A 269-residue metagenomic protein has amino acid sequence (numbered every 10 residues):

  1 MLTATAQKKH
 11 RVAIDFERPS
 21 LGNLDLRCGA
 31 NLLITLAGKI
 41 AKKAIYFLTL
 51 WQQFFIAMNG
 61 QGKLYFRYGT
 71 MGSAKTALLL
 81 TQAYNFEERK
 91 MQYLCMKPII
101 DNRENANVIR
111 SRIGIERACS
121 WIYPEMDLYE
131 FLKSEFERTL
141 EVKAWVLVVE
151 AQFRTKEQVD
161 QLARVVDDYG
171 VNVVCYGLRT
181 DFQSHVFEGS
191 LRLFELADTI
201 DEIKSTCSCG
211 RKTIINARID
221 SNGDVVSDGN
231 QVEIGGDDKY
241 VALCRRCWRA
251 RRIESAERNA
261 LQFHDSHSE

Functional and structural regions predicted by a protein language model:
M1-I14, G38: Ser/Thr-rich, low-complexity intrinsically disordered segments
H10, R18, Q52-F54: Cationic, low-complexity basic patches in intrinsically disordered or flexible, solvent-exposed regions
F16, Y46-F47, F54-F55: Aromatic (phenylalanine/tyrosine) cluster motif
L36-A37, A41-A44: Cationic, amphipathic, low-complexity segments that mediate targeting or membrane/lipid association
N59-E135, D181-R192, S205, I234-H264: Conserved P-loop
E141-R154: Conserved P-loop NTPase "ATPase switch" module shared by AAA+ and STAND
Q152-S268: Replace "adjacent to P-loop NTPase cores in ATP/GTP-dependent enzymes" with "adjacent to NTP-binding cores
